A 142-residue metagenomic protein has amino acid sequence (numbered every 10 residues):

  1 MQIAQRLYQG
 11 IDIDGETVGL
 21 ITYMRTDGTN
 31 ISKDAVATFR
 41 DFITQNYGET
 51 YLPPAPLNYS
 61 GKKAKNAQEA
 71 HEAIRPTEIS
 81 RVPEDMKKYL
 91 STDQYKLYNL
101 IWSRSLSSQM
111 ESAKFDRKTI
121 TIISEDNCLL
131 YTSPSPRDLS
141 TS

Functional and structural regions predicted by a protein language model:
M1-S133, R137, S142: Core catalytic DNA strand-manipulation module of type IA topoisomerases
